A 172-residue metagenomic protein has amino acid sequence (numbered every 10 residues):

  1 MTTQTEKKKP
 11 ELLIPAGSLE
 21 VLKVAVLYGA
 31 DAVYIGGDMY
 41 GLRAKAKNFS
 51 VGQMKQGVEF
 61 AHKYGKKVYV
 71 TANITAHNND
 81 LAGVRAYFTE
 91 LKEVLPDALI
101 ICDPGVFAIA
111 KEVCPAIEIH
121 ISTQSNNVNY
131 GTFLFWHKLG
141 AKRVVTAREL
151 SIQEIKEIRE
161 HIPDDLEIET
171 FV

Functional and structural regions predicted by a protein language model:
M1-V172: Non-catalytic helical/linker scaffolds that mediate oligomerization, partner binding, and domain coupling around large
